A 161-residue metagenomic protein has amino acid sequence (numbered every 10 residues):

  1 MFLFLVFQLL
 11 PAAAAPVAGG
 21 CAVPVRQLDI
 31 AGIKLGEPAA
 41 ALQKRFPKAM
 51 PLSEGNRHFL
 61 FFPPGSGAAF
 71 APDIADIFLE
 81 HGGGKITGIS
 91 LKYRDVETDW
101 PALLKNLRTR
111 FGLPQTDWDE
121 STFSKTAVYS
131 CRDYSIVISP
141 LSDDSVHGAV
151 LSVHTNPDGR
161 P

Functional and structural regions predicted by a protein language model:
M1-F2, L28, I74, S124: Short beta-strand-initiation
M1-P11: Bacterial N-terminal signal peptides
A14-N56, F62-P64, G83, G88-P161: Non-cytosolic coordination micro-motifs
P64-G83: Short, compositionally biased low-complexity segments enriched in polar/charged residues
